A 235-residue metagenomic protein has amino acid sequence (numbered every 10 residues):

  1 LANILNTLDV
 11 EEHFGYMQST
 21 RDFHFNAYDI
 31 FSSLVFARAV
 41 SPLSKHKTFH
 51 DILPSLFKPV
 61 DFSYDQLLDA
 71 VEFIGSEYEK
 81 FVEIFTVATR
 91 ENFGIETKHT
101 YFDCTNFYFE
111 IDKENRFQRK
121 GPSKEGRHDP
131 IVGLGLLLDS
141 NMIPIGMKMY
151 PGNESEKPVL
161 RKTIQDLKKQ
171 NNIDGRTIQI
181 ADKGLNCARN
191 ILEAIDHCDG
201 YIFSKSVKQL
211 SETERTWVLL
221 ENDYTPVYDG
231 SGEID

Functional and structural regions predicted by a protein language model:
L1-R116, H128, G135-N153: Dynamic "connector" segments at or just before major functional cores
P42-H46, L167-Q170, I180-A181: A conserved hydrophobic secondary-structure block that centers on an alpha-helix together with its immediately flanking
I111-K113, C187-E193, E212-R215: A short acidic (Asp/Glu
P130-V132, G146-M149, H197-D235: An anionic, glycine-rich sequence signature occurring as long contiguous blocks
I143, Q170-T177: Short, surface-exposed connector motifs at secondary-structure boundaries
K148-Q170: Active-site beta-loop-alpha junctions of metal-dependent nucleic acid enzymes, especially the RNase H-like/DDE
S155, I180-R189, V207-Q209: Acidic, metal-coordinating catalytic cores used for nucleic-acid/nucleotide bond scission and strand-transfer chemistry
N172, I191-G200: Short, surface-exposed basic-aromatic patches at helix termini and helix-loop junctions that form
